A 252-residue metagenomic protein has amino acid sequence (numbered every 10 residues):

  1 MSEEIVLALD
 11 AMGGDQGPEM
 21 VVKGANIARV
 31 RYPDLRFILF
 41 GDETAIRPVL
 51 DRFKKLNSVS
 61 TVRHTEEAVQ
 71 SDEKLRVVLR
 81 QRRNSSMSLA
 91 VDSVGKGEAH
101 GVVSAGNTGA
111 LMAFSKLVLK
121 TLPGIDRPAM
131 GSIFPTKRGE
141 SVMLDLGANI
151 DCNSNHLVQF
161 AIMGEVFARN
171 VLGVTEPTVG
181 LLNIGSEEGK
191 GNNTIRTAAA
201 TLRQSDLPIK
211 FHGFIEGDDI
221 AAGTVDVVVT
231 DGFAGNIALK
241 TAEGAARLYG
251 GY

Functional and structural regions predicted by a protein language model:
M1-R47: N-terminal phosphate-binding or glycine-rich loops at protein starts, especially the Walker A/P-loop of NTPases
D10, L39-G41, R63, S104-G106 (+4 more regions): Short beta-strand segments
D15-V21, I46, R83-G97, G101-S115 (+6 more regions): Short glycine/serine/threonine-rich phosphate/pyrophosphate-binding segments that cradle anionic phosphate groups
E19-M20, Y32, R36-I38, T44 (+3 more regions): Glycine-rich phosphate/diphosphate-binding loop of Rossmann-like nucleotide-binding domains
I27-D34, D51-K55, D92-H100, L117 (+8 more regions): Generic secondary-structure signature for well-ordered alpha-helical cores
K54-A99: Phosphate/nucleotide-donor binding subsite
V94-M112, K190, I195-R203, L207-Y252: Glycine-rich phosphate-binding loop
M112-G147, S205-I215, Y252: Short, acidic/small-residue loops that bind anionic groups at enzyme active sites
